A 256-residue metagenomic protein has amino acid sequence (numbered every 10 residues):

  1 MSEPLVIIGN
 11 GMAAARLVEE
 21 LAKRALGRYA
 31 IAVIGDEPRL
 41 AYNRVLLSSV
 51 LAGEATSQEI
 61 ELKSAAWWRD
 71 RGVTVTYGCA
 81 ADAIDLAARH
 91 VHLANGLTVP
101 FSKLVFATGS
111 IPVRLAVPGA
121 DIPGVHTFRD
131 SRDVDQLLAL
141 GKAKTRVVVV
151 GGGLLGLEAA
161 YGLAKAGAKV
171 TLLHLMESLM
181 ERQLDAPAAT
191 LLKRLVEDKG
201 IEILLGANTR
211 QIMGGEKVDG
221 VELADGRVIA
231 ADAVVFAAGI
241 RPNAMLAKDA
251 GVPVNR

Functional and structural regions predicted by a protein language model:
M1-T74, G162-Q183: Beta1-alpha1 glycine-rich phosphate/pyrophosphate-binding loop at the start of Rossmann-like nucleotide-binding domains
M1-V6, L62-V148, E222-A224, V228 (+4 more regions): FAD-binding core/adjacent interface of flavoenzyme oxidoreductases
M12, R16, P38, S110-P112 (+4 more regions): Residue-level detector of alpha-helix initiation sites
A14, R44, S48, E61 (+5 more regions): A general structural signal for well-ordered alpha-helical segments in protein cores
R16-L17, E158-A159, L246: Hydrolases whose catalytic domains are alpha/beta-hydrolase-1, hotdog thioesterase, or metallo-beta-lactamase-like
V75-H92, V99, A166-R256: A Rossmann-like FAD-binding core segment of flavoenzymes
Q136-L184, V218: Rossmann-like NAD(P)H-binding beta-loop-alpha module
